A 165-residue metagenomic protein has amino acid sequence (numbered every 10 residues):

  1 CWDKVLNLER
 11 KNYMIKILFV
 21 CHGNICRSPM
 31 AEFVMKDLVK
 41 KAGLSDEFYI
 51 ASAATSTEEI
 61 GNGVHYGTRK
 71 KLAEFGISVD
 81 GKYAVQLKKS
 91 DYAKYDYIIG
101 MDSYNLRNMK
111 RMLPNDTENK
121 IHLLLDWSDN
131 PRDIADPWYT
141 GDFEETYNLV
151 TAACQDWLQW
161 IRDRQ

Functional and structural regions predicted by a protein language model:
C1-Y13: Short, Lys/Arg-enriched N-terminal segments with co-localized hydrophobic residues within the first ~10-30 amino acids
W2-K4, N62, D142: Intrinsically disordered, low-complexity regions
N12-K94, Q159-Q165: Conserved active-site segments centered on acidic
S28, M101-D102: Replace "coordinates the UDP/GDP/TDP-sugar" with "coordinates nucleotide-activated sugar donors
Y97, S103-Q165: Phosphate-binding/catalytic loops
